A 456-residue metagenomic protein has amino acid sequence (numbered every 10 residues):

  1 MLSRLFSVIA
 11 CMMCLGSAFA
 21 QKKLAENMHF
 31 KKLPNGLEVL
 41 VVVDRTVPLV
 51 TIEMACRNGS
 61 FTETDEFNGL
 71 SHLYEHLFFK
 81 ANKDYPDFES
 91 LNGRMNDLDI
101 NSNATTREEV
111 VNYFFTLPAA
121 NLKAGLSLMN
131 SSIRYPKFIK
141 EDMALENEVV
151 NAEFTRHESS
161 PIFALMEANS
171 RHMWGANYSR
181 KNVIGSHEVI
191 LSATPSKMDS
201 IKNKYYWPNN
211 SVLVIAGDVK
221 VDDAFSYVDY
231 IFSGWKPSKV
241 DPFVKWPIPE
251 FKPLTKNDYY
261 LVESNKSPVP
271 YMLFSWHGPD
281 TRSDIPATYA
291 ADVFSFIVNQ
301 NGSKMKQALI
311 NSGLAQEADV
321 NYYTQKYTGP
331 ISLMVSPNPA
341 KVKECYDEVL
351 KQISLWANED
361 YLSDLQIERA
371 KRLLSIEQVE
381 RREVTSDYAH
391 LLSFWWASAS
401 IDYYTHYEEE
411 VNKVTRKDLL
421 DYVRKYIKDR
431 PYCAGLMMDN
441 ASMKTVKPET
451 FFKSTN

Functional and structural regions predicted by a protein language model:
S3, G125, S132-R134, H157-P208 (+4 more regions): Scaffold signal of the M16-like zinc-metallopeptidase fold and its non-catalytic homologs
I52-T116, R180-I184, N299-A315, Y327: M16/MPP (pitrilysin/insulinase) zinc-metallopeptidase core fold and M16-derived inactive scaffolds
K80-D84, T116-N147, N301, Y322-R381 (+1 more regions): M16/insulysin-pitrilysin zinc metalloprotease superfamily fold
N147, K197-I231, P431: Non-catalytic, conformational "gating/processing" segments within enzyme and secreted inhibitor domains
V149-A168, P249-V269, K304-Q316, E359-E409 (+1 more regions): Short acidic/His-enriched helical or mixed secondary-structure segments at domain edges of catalytic enzymes and some
G175, V183, V212-T281, R381 (+1 more regions): An aromatic/glycine/proline-enriched structural segment found at the starts of mature extracellular/organellar domains
V212-G217, M334-S336, L365-N456: C-terminal regions of mature proteins
L273-H277, F296-P337: A structural supersecondary motif
